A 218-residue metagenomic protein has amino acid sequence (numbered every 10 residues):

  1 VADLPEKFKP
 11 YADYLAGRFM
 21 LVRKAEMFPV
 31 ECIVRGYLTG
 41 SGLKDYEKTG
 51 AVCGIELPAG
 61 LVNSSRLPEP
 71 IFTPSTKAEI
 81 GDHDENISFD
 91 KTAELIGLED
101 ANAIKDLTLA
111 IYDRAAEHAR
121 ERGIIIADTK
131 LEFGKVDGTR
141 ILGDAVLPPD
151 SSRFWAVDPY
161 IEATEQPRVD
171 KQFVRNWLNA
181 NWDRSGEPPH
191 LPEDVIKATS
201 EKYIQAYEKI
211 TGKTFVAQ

Functional and structural regions predicted by a protein language model:
V1-A78, R184-Q218: Active-site loop/lid in soluble adenylation, ligation, and acyl-transfer enzymes
S64-L98: A short mid-domain helix/strand-loop element embedded in enzyme catalytic domains that forms or borders the active-site
I96-A127: A long amphipathic alpha-helix within ATP-dependent nucleotide-binding catalytic cores
E99, A103-D106, A110, V169 (+3 more regions): Generic recognition of stable, solvent-exposed alpha-helical segments in well-folded globular domains
I104, I124-A127, L131-T139, I196: Positively charged, low-complexity, intrinsically disordered RNA-binding extensions
L131-Q172: Catalytic activation segment of kinase domains across protein kinase-like and atypical kinase folds
Q172-E187: Active-site pocket scaffolds in enzymes
